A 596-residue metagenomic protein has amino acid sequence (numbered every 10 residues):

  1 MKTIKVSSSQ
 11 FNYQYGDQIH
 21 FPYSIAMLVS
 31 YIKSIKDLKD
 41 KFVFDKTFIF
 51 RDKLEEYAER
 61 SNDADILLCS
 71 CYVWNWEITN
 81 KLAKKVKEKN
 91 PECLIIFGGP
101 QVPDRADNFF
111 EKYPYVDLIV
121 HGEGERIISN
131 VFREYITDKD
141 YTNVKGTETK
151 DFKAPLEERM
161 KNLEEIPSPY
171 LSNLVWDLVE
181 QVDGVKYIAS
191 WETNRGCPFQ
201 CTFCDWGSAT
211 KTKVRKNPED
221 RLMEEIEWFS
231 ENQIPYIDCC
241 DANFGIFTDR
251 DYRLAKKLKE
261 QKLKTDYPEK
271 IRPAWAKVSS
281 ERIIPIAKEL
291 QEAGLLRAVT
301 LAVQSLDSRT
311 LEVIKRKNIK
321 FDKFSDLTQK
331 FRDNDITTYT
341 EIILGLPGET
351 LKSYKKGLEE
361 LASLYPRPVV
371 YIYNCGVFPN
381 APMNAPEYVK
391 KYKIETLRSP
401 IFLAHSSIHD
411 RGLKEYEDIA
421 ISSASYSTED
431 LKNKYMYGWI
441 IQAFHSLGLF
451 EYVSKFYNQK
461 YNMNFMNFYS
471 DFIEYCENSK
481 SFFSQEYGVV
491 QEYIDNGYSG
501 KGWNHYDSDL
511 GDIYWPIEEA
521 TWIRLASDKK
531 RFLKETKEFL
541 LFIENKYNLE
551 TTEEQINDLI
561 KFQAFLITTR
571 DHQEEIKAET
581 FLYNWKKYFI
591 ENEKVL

Functional and structural regions predicted by a protein language model:
M1-K5, Y141-V144, E148-T193: N-terminal [4Fe-4S]-dependent radical SAM core
M1-S9, D17, L38-D40, E59 (+1 more regions): Radical SAM enzyme core and accessory elements
K2, D40-E158: Glycine-rich beta-alpha loop elements in corrinoid/cobalamin-binding modules across cobalamin-dependent enzymes
Q14-A26: Glycine- and acidic-residue-enriched helix-capping/strand-helix junction motifs
M27-K41: Short helix-loop-beta junction
I32, L82-V86, L258, L290 (+2 more regions): Hydrophobic positions in alpha-helices of CheY-like receiver
I66-L68, M223, W228-C240, D266 (+4 more regions): Conserved C-terminal portion of the radical SAM core fold that forms the substrate/S-adenosylmethionine-binding
S168-D333, L344: Radical SAM [4Fe-4S] cluster-binding motif and immediate context
